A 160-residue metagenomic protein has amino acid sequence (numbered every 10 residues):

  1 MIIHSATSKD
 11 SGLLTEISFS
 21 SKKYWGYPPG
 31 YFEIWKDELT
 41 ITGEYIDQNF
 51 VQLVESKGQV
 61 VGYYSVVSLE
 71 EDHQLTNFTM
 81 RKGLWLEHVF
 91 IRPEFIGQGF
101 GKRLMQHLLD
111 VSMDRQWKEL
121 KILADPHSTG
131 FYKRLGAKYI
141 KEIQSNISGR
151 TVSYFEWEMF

Functional and structural regions predicted by a protein language model:
I2-E16: A short beta-loop-alpha structural element at the N-terminal edge of CoA-dependent acyl/N-acetyltransferase catalytic
F19-I41: Conserved GNAT-fold acetyl-CoA-binding loop/helix
I41-L53, W85: A short helix-loop-beta-strand connector motif used in the catalytic cores of GNAT acetyltransferases and, in some
Q59-S68, L75, W85-F90: Conserved beta-strand in the GNAT
F95, G99-H107: Conserved acetyl-CoA pyrophosphate-binding loop and the N-cap/start of the following alpha-helix in GNAT-like
S112-D125: Conserved GNAT acetyl-CoA-binding A-motif
K133-I143: Conserved acetyl-CoA-binding loop of GNAT-fold acetyltransferases
